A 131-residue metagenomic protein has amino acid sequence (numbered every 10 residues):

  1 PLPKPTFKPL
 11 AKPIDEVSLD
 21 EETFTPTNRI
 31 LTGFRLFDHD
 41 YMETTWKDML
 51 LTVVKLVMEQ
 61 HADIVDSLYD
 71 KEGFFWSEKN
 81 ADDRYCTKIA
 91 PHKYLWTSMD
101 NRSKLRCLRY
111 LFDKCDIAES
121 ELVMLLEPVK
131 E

Functional and structural regions predicted by a protein language model:
P1-E131: Intrinsically disordered, charged low-complexity linkers and terminal tails that flank or connect structured domains
